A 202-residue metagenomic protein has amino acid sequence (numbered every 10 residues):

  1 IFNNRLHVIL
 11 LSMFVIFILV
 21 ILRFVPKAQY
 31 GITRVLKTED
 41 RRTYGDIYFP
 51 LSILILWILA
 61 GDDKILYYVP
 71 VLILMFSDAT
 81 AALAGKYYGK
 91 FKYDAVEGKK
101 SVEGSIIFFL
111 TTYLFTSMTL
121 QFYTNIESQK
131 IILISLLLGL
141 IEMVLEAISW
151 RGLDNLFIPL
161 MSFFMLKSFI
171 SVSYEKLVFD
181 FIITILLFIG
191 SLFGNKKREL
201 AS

Functional and structural regions predicted by a protein language model:
I1-L10, V20-M118, F122, L136-S168 (+1 more regions): Interhelical loop and helix-boundary elements at the membrane-water interface of polytopic inner-membrane proteins
Q121-I132: Alpha-helical transmembrane bundle and helix-membrane interface signal in multi-pass integral membrane proteins
